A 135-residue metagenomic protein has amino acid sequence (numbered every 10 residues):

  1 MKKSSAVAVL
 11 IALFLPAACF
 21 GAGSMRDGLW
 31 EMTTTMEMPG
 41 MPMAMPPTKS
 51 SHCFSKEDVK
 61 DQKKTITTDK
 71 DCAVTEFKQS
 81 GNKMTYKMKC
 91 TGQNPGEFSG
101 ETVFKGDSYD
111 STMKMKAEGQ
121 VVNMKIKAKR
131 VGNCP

Functional and structural regions predicted by a protein language model:
M1-V9: Bacterial N-terminal signal peptides that target proteins for export
K3, C19-A22: Compositionally biased, disordered extreme N-termini, encompassing classical targeting presequences
A8-A17: Bacterial N-terminal signal peptides
A22-P135: Subset-of-secretome marker
